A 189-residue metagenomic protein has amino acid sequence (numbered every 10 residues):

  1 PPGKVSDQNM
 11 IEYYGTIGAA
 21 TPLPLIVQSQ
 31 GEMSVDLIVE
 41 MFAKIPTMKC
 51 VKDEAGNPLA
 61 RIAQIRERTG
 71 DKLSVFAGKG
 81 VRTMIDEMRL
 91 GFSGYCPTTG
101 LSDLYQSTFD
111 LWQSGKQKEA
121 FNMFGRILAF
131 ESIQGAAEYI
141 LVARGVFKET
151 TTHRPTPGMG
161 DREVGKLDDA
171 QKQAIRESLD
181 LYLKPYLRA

Functional and structural regions predicted by a protein language model:
P1-Q8, T47-C50, T152-M159: Glycine-rich tight-turn/loop motif centered on a GG-T
P1-S34, E40, E163, Y182 (+1 more regions): Active-site beta->alpha loop and helix N-cap motifs at the rims of alpha/beta catalytic domains
T16-A20, Q30-Q134: Catalytic alpha/beta core domains of metabolic enzymes, predominantly
D86-F92, T99-A189: C-terminal alpha-helical cap/extension of soluble enzyme domains
